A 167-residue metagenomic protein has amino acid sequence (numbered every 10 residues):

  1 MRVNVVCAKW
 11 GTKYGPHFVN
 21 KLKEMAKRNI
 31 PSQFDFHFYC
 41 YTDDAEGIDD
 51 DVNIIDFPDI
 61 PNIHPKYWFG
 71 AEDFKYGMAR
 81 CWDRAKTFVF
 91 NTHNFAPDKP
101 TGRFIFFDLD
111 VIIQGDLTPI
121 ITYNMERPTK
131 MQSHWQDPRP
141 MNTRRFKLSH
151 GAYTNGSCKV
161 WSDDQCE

Functional and structural regions predicted by a protein language model:
M1-A71, K99-P100: N-terminal anchoring/stem segment of glycosyltransferases
V5, F36-F38, F90-H93, D110 (+1 more regions): A residue-level signal for conserved active-site and pocket-lining positions in enzyme catalytic cores
C7-A8, C40-D43, F107-L109, G115 (+2 more regions): Short His-Asn-centered micro-motif
F34, K86, F107, T154-S157: Residues that flank catalytic or metal-binding motifs in active/ligand-binding sites
G47, A96-P97, D164-E167: Short helix-loop capping/hinge motifs at secondary-structure junctions, enriched in acidic/polar residues
I54, R84-P138: GT-A fold catalytic core of metal-dependent nucleotide-sugar glycosyltransferases, centered on the diacidic
H64-D98: Short phosphate-binding loop-to-helix
P128-S162: Short beta-strand-to-loop element that shapes/binds the nucleotide-sugar donor at the catalytic cleft/hinge
